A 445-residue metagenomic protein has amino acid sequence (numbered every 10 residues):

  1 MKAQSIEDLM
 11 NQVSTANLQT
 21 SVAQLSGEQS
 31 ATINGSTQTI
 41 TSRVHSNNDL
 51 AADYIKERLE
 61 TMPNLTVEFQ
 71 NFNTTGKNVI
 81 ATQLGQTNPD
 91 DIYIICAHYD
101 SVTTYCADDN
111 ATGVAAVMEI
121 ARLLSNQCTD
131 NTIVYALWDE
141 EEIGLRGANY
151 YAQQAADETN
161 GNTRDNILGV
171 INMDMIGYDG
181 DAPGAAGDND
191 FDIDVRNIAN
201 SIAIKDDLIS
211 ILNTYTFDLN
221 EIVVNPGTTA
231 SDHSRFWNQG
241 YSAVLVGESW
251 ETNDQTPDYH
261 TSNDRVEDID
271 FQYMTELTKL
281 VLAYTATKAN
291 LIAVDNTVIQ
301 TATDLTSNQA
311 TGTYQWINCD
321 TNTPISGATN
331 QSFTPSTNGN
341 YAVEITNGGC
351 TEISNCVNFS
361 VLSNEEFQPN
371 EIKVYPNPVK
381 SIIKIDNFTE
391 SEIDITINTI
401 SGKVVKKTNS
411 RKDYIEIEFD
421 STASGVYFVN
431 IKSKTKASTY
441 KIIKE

Functional and structural regions predicted by a protein language model:
K2-S46, D100, D254-R265: N-terminal capping segment at the start of a domain
L9, L18-S26, V67-Q70, N78-T82 (+11 more regions): Structural recognition of the beta-strand scaffold that forms the well-ordered cores of secreted hydrolase catalytic
T20, G27-L84: A non-catalytic alpha/beta surface segment that caps or lines the substrate-entry region of metallo-dependent hydrolase
A31-I33, F72-T75, G85-N88, Y99-T104 (+7 more regions): Solvent-exposed loop/turn segments at secondary-structure junctions within structured extracellular/periplasmic domains
S101-N200: Acidic/histidine-rich catalytic neighborhood of metal-dependent amide-processing enzymes
D181-A293: Active-site-adjacent substrate-binding region of metalloamidase/peptidase-like peptide-processing proteins
Q300-Q309, I382-D386: A short beta-strand segment in extracellular, disulfide-stabilized domains
T313-T321, T329, F333, T337-N340 (+4 more regions): C-terminal outer-membrane/trafficking sorting elements
